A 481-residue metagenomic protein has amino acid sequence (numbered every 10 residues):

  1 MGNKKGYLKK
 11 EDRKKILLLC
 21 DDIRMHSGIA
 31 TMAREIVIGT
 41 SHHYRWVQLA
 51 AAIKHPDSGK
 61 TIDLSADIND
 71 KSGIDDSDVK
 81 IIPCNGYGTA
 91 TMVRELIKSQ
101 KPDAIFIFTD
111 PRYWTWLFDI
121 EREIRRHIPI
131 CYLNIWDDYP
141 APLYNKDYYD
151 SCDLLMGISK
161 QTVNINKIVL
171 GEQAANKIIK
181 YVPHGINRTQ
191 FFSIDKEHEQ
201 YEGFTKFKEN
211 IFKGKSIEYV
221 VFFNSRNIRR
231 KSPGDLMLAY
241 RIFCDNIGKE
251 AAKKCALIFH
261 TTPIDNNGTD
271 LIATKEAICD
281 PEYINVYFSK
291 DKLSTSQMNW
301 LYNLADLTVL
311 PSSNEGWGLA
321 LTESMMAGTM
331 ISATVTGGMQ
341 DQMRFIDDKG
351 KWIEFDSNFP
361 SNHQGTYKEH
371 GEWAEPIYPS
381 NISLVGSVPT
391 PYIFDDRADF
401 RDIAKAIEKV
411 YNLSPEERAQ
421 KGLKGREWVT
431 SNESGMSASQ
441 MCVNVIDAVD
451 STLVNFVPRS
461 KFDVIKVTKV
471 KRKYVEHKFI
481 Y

Functional and structural regions predicted by a protein language model:
M1-D67, Q100, C442, K469-K473 (+1 more regions): N-terminal subdomain of nucleotide-sugar transferases
N3-Y7, K368, A374-Y481: C-terminal amphipathic helix plus adjacent low-complexity, charged tail appended to glycosyltransferase catalytic
L18, D63-L154, K160-V163: Extended catalytic core of nucleotide-activated donor transferases of GT-like folds
L18, K213-K231, M237-Y240, L257: Conserved donor-binding/catalytic core segment of Leloir-type glycosyltransferases
K80, G268-S296: Nucleotide-activated donor-binding/catalytic signature segment of Leloir-type glycosyltransferases, i.e., the conserved
P142-Y181, I186-E197: A short, active-site helix/loop in glycosyltransferases that binds the activated sugar's phosphate group
S313: Aromatic "clamp/platform" in nucleotide-sugar-dependent glycosyltransferases that forms part of the donor/acceptor
M330-A333, R344, G350-S357: Short hydrophobic beta-strand element within catalytic cores of glycosyltransferases and related nucleotide-activated
